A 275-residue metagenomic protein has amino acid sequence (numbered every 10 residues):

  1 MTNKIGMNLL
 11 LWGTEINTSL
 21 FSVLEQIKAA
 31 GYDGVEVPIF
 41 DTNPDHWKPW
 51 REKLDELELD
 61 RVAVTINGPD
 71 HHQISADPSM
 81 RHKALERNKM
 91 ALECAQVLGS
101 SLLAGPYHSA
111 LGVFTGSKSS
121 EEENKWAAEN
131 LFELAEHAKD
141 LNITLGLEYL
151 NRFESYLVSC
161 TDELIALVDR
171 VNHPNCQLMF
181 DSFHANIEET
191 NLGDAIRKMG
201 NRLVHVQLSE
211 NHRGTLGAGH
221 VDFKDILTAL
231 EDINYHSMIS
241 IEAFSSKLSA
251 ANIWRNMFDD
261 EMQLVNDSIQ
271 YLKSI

Functional and structural regions predicted by a protein language model:
M1-L11, N17-K28, G99-S101, V158-F180 (+1 more regions): Histidine-acidic metal/acid-base catalytic patches
L11-T14, I39-N43, D70-H71, N151-E154 (+2 more regions): Short histidine/acidic/glycine/proline-rich micro-motifs that form metal- and phosphate-coordinating active-site loops
D33, V37-A128, H236, S240-L248: Structural motif corresponding to the early beta-alpha repeats
E36, E148, E154, E189 (+1 more regions): Acidic-residue sensor for enzyme active/binding pockets
P78-Q177, D259-M262: Active-site acidic/histidine proton-transfer and metal-coordination neighborhood in alpha/beta enzyme cores
